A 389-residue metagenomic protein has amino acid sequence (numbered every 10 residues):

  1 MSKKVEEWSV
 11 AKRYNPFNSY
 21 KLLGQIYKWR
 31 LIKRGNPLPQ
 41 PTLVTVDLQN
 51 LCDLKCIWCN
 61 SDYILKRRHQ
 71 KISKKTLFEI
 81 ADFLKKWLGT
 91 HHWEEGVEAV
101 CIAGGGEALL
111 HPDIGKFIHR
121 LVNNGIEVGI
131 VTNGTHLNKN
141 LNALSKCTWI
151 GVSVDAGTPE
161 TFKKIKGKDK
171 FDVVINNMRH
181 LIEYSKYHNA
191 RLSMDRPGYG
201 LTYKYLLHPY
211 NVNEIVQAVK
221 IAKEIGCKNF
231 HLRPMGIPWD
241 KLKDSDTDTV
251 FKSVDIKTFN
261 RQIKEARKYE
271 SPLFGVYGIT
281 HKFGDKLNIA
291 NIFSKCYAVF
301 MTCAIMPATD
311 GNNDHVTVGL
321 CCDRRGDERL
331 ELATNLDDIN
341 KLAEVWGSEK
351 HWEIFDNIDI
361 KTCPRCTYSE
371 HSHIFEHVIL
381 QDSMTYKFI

Functional and structural regions predicted by a protein language model:
M1-F17, D47, L65-F78, N124-E127 (+2 more regions): Radical SAM enzyme [4Fe-4S]-AdoMet core and its adjacent flexible, acidic and glycine-rich loops/tails across
M1-L43, L54-W58, V318, K361-C366 (+3 more regions): Flexible, acidic/Gly-rich N-terminal and inter-domain linker regions that tether and position cofactor-handling modules
I32-W58, E98-A103, A298-D314: N-terminal pre-triad scaffold of radical SAM enzymes
C52, C56-C59, F117, L121 (+2 more regions): Hydrophobic packing within well-folded, soluble alpha/beta domains
C59-L65, Y368-S369: Detector for the c-type heme attachment site
K66-V131, T135-K146: Conserved Radical SAM active-site core
W346-C363: Immediate flanking context of iron-sulfur cluster ligation sites
